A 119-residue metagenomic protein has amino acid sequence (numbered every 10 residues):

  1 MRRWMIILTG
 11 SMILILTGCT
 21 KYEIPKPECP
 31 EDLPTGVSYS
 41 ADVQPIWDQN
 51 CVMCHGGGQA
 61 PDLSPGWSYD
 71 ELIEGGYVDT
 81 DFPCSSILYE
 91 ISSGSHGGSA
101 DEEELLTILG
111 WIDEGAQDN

Functional and structural regions predicted by a protein language model:
M1-C19: Sec-dependent bacterial lipoprotein signal peptides
C19-N119: Aromatic- and Gly/Pro-enriched helix-to-coil junctions and flexible linker segments
